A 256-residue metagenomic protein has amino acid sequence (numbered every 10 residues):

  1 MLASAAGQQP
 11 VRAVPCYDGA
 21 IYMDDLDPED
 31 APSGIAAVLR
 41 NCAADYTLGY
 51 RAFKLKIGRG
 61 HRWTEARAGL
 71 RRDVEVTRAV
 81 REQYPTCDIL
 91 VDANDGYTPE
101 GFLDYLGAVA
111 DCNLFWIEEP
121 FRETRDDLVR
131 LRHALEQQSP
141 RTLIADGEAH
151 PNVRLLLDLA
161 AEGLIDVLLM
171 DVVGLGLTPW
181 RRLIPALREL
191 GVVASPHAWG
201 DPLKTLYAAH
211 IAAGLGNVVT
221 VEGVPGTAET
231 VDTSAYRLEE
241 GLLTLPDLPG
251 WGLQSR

Functional and structural regions predicted by a protein language model:
M1-I89, G96, L103-A110, T233-R256: N-terminal capping/lid subdomain adjacent to the active-site entrance of alpha/beta enzymes
M1-Q9, I117, V219-T230: Short alpha-helical "patches" and their helix-cap loops
D18, L169, E222-G223: Structural signal for conserved beta-strand scaffold positions within catalytic alpha/beta enzyme cores
M23-L26, A194, L215, V219: Hydrophobic alpha-helical elements and their junctions with loops/disorder across both membrane and soluble proteins
A31, L39-C42, I184, T205 (+1 more regions): Hydrophobic alpha-helical segments
L55, G60-T205, T233, L238: Catalytic core of soluble alpha/beta enzymes
L183, W199-R256: Flexible C-terminal active-site loop/helix
